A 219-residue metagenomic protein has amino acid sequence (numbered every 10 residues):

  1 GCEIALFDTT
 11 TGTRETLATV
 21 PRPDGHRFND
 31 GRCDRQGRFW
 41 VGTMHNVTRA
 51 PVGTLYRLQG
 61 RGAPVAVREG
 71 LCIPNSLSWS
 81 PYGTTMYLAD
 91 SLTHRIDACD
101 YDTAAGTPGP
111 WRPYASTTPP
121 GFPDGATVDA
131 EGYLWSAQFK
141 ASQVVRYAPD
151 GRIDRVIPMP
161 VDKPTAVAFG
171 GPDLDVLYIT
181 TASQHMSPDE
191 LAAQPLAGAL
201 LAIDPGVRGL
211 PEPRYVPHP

Functional and structural regions predicted by a protein language model:
G1, R22-R38, V67-T85, S116-Y133 (+2 more regions): Beta-rich, blade/repeat-based domains predominating in secreted/periplasmic proteins but also intracellular
G1-C2, F39-R49, M86-L92, L134-F139 (+1 more regions): Conserved beta-strand positions in repeat-built beta-propeller and related beta-rich domains
E3-A5, G53-Y56, R95-D97, Q143-V145 (+1 more regions): A short loop-to-beta-strand structural motif that recurs across blades of beta-propeller domains
T13-V67: Hydrophobic alpha-helical segments and helix pairs
E15-P21, G62-E69, P110-S116, R152-I157: A short beta-strand motif characteristic of beta-propeller blades
H94-R95, C99, A115-R152: Loop/turn-rich, solvent-exposed surfaces of beta-rich toroidal or solenoidal domains
C99-G106, P205-L210: Short loop/turn segments immediately following beta-strands, especially the blade-tip and inter-blade linker loops
A168-P219: Blade-level signature of beta-propeller repeat domains, shared across WD40, Kelch, NHL, RCC1 and BNR/Asp-box propellers
